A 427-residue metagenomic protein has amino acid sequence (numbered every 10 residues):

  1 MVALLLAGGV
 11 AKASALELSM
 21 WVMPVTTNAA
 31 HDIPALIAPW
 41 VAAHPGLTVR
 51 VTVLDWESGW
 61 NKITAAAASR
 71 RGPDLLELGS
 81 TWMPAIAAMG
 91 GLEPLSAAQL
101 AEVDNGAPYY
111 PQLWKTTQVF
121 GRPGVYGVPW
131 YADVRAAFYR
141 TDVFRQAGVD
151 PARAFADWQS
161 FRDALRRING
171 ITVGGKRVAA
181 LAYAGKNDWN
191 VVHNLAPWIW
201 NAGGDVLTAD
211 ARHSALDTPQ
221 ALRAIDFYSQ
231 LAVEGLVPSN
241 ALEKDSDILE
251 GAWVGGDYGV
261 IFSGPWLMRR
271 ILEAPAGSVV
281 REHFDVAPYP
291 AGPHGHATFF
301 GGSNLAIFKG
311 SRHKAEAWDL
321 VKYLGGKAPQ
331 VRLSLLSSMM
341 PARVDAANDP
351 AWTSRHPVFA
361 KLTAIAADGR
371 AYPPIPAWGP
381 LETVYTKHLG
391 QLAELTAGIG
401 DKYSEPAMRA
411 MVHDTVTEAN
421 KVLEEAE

Functional and structural regions predicted by a protein language model:
A35-Q112, Q146-G148, R153-A156, G251-A252 (+3 more regions): Extracytoplasmic "Venus flytrap"/periplasmic binding protein-like
A38, A42, P123, A147 (+5 more regions): Extracytoplasmic/periplasmic substrate-recognition and gating elements
S80-A136, V191, R281-P290, A351-R355 (+1 more regions): Hinge/lid segment of periplasmic solute-binding proteins
S96-P111, A154, T172-V173, A179-K186 (+5 more regions): Short, solvent-exposed loop/beta-turn-alpha elements that line the ligand-binding surface or hinge of extracytoplasmic
Y109-Y110, W114, R281-P288, L335-K387 (+2 more regions): Long, aromatic- and glycine/proline-rich binding clefts that accommodate carbohydrate-like moieties
Q118-W130, R135, Q159-S214, Y258: Extracytoplasmic/periplasmic solute-binding protein
R145, P151, A367-E427: Conserved C-terminal helix/tail region of periplasmic/extracytoplasmic solute-binding proteins
R162-R167, D210-L242, D285, Y289: Glycine-centered hinge/linker elements that transmit conformational signals in sensory and ligand-binding systems
